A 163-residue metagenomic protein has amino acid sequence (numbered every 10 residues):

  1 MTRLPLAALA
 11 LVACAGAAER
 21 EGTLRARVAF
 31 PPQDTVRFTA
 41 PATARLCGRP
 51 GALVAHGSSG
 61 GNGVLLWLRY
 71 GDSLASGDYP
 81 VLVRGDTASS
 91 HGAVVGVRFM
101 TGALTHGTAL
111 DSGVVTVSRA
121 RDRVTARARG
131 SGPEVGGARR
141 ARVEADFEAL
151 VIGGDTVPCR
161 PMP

Functional and structural regions predicted by a protein language model:
M1-A13: Sec-dependent bacterial lipoprotein signal peptides
V12, R45, V157-P158: Extracellular secreted precursors and ectodomains with disulfide-bonded cysteine-rich loops/domains
A15-A18: Bacterial signal peptide processing site
G22-R45: Post-signal peptide N-terminal segment of mature Sec-exported envelope proteins
A26-P32, S59, A128-G136: Short acidic, glycine-rich loop/turn motifs
R45-R121: Surface-exposed helix/loop patches within compact recognition domains
R119-P163: C-terminal or internal capping secondary-structure element at the end of a domain, subdomain, or sheet
